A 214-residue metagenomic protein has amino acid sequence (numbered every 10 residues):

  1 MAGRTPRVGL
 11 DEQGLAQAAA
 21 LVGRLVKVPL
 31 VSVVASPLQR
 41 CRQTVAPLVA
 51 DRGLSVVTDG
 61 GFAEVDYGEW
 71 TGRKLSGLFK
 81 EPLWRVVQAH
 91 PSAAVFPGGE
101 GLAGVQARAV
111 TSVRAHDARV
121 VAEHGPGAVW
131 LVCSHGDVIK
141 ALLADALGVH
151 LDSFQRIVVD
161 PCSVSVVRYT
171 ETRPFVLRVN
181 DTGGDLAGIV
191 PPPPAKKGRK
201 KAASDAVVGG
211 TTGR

Functional and structural regions predicted by a protein language model:
M1-L54: Active-site-proximal alpha-helix that buttresses catalytic centers in soluble enzyme cores
V8-G9, A50-T111, R168, R178-D181 (+1 more regions): Phosphate-handling substructures
R24, D51, A115, R119 (+1 more regions): Active-site catalytic microenvironments for nucleophilic, acid-base chemistry
P29-P37, T58, H124-C133: Short glycine-rich phosphate-binding loop at a beta-alpha junction
R40, V138-I139: Alpha-helix capping/helix-boundary segments
P47, A141, D145: Active-site signature of alpha/beta-hydrolase-fold catalytic machinery across serine- and Asp/Cys-nucleophile hydrolases
V65-S76, A122-P126, D145-R214: Acidic, low-complexity terminal tails and accessory targeting/binding regions of phosphate-metabolizing enzymes
V105-G136: GST-like fold's C-terminal all-alpha helical module
